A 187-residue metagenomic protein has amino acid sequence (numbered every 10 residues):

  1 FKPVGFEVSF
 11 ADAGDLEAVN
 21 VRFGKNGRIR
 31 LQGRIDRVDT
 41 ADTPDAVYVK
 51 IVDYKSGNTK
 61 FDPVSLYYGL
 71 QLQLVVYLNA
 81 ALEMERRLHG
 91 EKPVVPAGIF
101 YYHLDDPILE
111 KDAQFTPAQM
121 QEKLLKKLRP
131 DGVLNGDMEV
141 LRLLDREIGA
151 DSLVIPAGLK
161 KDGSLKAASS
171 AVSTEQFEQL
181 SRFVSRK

Functional and structural regions predicted by a protein language model:
F1-K187: Structural signature of nuclease core domains in nucleic-acid processing machines
